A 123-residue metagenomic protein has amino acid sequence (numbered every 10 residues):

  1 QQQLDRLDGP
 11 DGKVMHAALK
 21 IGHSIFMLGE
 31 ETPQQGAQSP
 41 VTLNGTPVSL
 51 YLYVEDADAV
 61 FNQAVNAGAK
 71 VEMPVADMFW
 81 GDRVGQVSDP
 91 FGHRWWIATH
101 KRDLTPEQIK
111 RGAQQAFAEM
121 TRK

Functional and structural regions predicted by a protein language model:
Q1-S88, A98-K123: Vicinal oxygen chelate
